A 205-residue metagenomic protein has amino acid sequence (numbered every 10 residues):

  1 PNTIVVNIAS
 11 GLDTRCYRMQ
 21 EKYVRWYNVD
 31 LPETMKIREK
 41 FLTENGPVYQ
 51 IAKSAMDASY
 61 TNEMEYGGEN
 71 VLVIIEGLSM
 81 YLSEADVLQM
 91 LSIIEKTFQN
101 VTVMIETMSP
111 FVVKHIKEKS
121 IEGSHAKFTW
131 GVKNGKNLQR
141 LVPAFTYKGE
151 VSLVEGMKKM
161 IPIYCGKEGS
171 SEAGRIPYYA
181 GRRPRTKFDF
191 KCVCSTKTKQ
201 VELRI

Functional and structural regions predicted by a protein language model:
N2-T196: Alpha-helical subdomain
A52, E202-I205: Compositionally biased, intrinsically disordered low-complexity segments enriched in polar/proline residues
C192, Q200-L203: Cationic, low-complexity basic patches in intrinsically disordered or flexible, solvent-exposed regions
